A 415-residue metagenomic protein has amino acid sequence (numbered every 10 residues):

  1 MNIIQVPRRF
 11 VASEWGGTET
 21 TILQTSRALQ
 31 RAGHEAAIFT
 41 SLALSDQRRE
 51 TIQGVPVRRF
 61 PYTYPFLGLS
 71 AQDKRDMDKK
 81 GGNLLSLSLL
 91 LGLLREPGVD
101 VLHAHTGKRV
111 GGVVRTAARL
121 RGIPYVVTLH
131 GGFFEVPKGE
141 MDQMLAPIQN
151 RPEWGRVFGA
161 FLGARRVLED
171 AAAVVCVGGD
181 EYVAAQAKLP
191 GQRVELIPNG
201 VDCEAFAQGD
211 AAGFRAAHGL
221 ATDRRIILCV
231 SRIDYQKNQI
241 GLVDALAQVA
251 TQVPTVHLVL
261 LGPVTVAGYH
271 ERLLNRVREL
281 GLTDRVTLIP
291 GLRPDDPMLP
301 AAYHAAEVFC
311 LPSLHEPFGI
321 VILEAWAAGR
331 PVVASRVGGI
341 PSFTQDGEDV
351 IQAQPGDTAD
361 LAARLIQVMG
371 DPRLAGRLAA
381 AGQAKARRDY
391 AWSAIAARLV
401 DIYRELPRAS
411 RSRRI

Functional and structural regions predicted by a protein language model:
G112, L120, F133, R151-V174: Membrane-proximal helix-turn-helix segments that form the acceptor-binding/catalytic region of lipid-linked
V175, A221-K237, V243-L246, V259-L261: Conserved donor-binding/catalytic core segment of Leloir-type glycosyltransferases
D180, G200: Carbohydrate-associated surface elements
H270-R293: Nucleotide-activated donor-binding/catalytic signature segment of Leloir-type glycosyltransferases, i.e., the conserved
G291, P300-A306: Short alpha-helical donor nucleotide-sugar binding micro-motif in glycosyltransferases
L314: Aromatic "clamp/platform" in nucleotide-sugar-dependent glycosyltransferases that forms part of the donor/acceptor
I322, P331-A334, T344, I351: Short hydrophobic beta-strand element within catalytic cores of glycosyltransferases and related nucleotide-activated
D346-G347, I351-T358, Q367-P372: Conserved acidic donor-binding segment of nucleotide-sugar-dependent glycosyltransferases
